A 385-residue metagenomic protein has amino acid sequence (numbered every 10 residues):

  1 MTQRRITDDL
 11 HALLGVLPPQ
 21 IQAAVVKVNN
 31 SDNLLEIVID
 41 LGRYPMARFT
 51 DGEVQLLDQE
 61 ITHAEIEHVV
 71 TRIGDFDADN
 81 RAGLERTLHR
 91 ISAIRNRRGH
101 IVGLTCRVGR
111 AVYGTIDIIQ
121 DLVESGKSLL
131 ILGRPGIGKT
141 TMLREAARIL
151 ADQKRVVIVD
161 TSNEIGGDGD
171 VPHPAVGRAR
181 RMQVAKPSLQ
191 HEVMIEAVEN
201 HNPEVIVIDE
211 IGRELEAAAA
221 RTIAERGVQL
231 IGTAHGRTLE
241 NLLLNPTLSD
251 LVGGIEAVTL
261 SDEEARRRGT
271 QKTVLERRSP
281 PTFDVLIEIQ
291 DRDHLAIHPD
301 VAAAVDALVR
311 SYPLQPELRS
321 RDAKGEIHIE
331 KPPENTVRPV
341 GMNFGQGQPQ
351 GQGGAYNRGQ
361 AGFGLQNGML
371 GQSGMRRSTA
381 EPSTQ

Functional and structural regions predicted by a protein language model:
M1-T87, A355, A361-S383: N-terminal accessory targeting/assembly segments
Y44, T87-R90, N96-R98, V112 (+7 more regions): Conserved nucleotide-binding/hydrolysis micro-motifs of P-loop NTPases
V69-L129, G169, Q372: P-loop NTP-binding catalytic core
V108, I119-E164: P-loop NTPase nucleotide-binding module
L129-L130, R155-V159, Q183, V205-D209 (+2 more regions): Short hydrophobic alpha-helical runs that function as membrane-insertion/retention elements
A151-A197, L243-G253: P-loop NTPase switch/communication element
N202-E263: Conserved P-loop NTPase nucleotide-binding/switch module
A257-Q348, Y356-R358: Conserved P-loop NTPase
